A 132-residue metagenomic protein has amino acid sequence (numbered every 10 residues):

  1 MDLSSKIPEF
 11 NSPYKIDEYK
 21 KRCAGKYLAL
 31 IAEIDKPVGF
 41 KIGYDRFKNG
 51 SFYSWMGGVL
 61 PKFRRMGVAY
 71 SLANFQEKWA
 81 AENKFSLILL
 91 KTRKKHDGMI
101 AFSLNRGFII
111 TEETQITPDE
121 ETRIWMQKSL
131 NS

Functional and structural regions predicted by a protein language model:
M1-M56, L60, A73: Acetyl-CoA-dependent GNAT
N49, K94-G98: Short alpha-helical
V59, R65-K78, A101, N105: Conserved acetyl-CoA-binding loop-helix of GNAT-fold acetyltransferases
A73, A80-T92: Conserved GNAT acetyl-CoA-binding A-motif
L89-R93, L104-W125: Conserved catalytic-core motifs of GNAT/GCN5-like acyltransferases
Q127-S132: Short beta-strand-to-coil "C-cap" segments at the C-terminal boundary of structured domains/repeats, marking
